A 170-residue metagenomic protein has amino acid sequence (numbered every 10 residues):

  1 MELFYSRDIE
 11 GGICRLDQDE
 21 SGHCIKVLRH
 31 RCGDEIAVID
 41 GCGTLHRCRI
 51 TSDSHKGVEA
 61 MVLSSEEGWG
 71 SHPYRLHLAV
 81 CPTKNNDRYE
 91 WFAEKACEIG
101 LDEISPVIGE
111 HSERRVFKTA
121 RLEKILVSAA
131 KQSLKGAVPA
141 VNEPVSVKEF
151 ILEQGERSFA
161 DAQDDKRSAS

Functional and structural regions predicted by a protein language model:
M1-G68, A120: N-terminal positively charged helical leader segments and presequences
W69-R157: RNA substrate-binding interface of SAM-dependent RNA methyltransferases
A169-S170: A glycine-rich beta-strand to alpha-helix segment that forms a phosphate/ribose-binding loop at ligand/cofactor sites
